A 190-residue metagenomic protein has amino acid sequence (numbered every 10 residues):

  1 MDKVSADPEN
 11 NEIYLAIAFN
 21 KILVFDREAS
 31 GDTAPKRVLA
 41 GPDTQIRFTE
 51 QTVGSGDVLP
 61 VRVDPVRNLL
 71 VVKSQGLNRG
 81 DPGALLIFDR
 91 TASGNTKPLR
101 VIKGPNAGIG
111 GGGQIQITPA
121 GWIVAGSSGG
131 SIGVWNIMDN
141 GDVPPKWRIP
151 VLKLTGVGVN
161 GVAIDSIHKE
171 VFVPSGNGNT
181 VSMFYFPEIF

Functional and structural regions predicted by a protein language model:
M1-P8, P42-P65, Q75-L77, P105-W122 (+1 more regions): Beta-rich, blade/repeat-based domains predominating in secreted/periplasmic proteins but also intracellular
E9, A18-F19, V66, D81 (+4 more regions): Short loop/turn segments that connect beta-strands within the blades of beta-propeller domains, predominantly WD40
E12-L15, L69-V71, W122-A125, E170-V173: Conserved beta-propeller blade signature
I17-F19, R27, S74-L77, R90 (+4 more regions): Short loop/turn segments immediately following the C-termini of beta-strands
K21-L23, R79-G80, L85, S131-G133 (+1 more regions): Structural signal for beta-propeller blades
V24-D32, I87-N95, V134-D142, F184-F190: Short loop/turn segments immediately following beta-strands, especially the blade-tip and inter-blade linker loops
T33-D43, T96-G104, V143-V151: Beta-propeller fold detector
N160-F190: Blade-level signature of beta-propeller repeat domains, shared across WD40, Kelch, NHL, RCC1 and BNR/Asp-box propellers
